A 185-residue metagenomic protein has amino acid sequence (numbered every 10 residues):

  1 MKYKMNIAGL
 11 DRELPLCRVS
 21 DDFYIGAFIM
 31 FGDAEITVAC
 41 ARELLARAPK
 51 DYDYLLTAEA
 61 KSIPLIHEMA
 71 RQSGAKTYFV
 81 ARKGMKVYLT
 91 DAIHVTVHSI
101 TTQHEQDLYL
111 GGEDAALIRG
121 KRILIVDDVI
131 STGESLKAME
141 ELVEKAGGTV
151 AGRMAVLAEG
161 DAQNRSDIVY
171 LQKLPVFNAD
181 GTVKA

Functional and structural regions predicted by a protein language model:
M1-Y52: Active-site-facing substrate-recognition patch
K2-K4, K137-A185: PRPP-dependent phosphoribosyltransferase catalytic core
Y52-E59: Short glycine-rich phosphate-binding loop at a beta-alpha junction
E59-L65: Gly/Ser/Thr-rich loops at beta-strand to alpha-helix junctions that form or flank small-molecule/cofactor-binding
L65-S73, E140: Short Gly/Thr/Asp-enriched flexible loops that form oxyanion-binding sites at enzyme active sites
S73-G74, V95-S99, V169-Q172: Short, hinge-like loop/turn segments at secondary-structure boundaries
T77-I123: Short, glycine/charge-rich flexible loops or terminal/linker lids adjacent to PRPP-binding catalytic cores
D128, G133: Conserved G/P- and acidic residue-centered "switch" motifs that form tight phosphate/ATP-binding loops in soluble
